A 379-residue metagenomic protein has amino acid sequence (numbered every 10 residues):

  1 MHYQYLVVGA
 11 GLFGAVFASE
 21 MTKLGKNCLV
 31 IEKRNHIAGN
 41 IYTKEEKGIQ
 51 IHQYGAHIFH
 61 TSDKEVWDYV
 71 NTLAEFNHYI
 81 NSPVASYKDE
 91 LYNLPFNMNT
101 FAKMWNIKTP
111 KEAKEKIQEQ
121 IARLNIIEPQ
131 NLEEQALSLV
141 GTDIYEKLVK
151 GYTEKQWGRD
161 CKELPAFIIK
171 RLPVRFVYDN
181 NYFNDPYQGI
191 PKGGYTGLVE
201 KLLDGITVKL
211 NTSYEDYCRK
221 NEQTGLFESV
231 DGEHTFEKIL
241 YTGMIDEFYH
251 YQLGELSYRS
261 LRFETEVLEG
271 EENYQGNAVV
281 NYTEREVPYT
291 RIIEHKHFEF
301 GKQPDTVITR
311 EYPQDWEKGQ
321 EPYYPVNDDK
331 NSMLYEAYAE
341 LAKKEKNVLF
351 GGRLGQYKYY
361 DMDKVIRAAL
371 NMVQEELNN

Functional and structural regions predicted by a protein language model:
Y3, G25, I206, F236-E237 (+1 more regions): Short, well-ordered alpha-helix to beta-strand connector turns
Y3-V30, V373: N-terminal Rossmann-like FAD-binding beta1-loop-alpha1 element of flavoenzymes
L6-V8, I31, E233-D246: Short hydrophobic core segments
S19, K23, T43, D204 (+3 more regions): Short, well-ordered alpha-helices that flank and scaffold nucleotide-derived cofactor binding pockets
S19-K47: Glycine-rich FAD pyrophosphate-binding loop
K47-R123: Dinucleotide-binding Rossmann-like beta1-alpha1 core, especially the glycine-rich loop that anchors the ADP
K88-Y92, N99-F236: Active-site/ligand-binding neighborhood in enzyme catalytic cores
E237, E247-N379: C-terminal segments that line or cap access tunnels to active or ligand-binding sites in enzymes and enzyme-associated
